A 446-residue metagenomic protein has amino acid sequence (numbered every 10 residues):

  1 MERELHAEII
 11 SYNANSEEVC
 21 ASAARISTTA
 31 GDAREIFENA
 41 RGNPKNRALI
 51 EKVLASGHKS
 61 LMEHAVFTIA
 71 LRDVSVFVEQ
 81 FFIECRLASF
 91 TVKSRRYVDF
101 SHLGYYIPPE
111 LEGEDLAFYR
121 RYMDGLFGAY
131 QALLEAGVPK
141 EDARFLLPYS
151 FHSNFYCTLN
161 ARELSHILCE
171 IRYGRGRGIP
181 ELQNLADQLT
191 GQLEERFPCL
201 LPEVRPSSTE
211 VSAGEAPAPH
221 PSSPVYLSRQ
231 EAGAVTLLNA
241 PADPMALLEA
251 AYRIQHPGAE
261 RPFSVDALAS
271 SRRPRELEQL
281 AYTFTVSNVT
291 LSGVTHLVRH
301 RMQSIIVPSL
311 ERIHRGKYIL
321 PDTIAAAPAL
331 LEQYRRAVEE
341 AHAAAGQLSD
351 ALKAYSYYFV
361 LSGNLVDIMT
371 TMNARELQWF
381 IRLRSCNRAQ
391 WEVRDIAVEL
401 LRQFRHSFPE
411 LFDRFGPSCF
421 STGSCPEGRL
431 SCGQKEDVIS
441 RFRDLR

Functional and structural regions predicted by a protein language model:
M1-R446: A conserved ligand/cofactor-binding region detector
